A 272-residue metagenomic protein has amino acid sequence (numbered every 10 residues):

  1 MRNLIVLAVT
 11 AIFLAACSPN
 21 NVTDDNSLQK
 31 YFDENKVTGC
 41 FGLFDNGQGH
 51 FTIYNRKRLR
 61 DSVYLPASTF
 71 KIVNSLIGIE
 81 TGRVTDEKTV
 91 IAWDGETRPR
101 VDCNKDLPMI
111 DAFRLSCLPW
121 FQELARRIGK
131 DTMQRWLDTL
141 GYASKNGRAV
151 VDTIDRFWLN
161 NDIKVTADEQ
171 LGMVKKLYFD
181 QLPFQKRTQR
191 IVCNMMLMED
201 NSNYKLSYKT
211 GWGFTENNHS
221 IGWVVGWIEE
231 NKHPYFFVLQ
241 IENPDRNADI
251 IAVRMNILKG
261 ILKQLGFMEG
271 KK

Functional and structural regions predicted by a protein language model:
M1-D25: Bacterial Sec-dependent N-terminal signal peptides
C17-R60: Beta-lactamase-like hydrolase cores
S18-Q29, N35, R126-G129, Y178-K205 (+1 more regions): Structured C-terminal helix/loop/strand segments within mature extracytoplasmic catalytic/sensor domains
N55-D61, K105-D106, R114-F121, V150-W158 (+1 more regions): Flexible glycine/proline-enriched surface loops and loop-helix/loop-strand junctions
V63-E87, A112, Q170, F237: Active-site SXXK
E80-G95, F184-Q189: Short, well-structured active-site flanking segments
T89-V101, K105, D111, I128-G129 (+2 more regions): Acidic helix-start/capping segments at beta-turn-to-alpha-helix junctions
V101, P108, E123-V174: Mid-domain, small-residue-enriched loop/turn segments at the edges of structured enzyme/sensor domains
